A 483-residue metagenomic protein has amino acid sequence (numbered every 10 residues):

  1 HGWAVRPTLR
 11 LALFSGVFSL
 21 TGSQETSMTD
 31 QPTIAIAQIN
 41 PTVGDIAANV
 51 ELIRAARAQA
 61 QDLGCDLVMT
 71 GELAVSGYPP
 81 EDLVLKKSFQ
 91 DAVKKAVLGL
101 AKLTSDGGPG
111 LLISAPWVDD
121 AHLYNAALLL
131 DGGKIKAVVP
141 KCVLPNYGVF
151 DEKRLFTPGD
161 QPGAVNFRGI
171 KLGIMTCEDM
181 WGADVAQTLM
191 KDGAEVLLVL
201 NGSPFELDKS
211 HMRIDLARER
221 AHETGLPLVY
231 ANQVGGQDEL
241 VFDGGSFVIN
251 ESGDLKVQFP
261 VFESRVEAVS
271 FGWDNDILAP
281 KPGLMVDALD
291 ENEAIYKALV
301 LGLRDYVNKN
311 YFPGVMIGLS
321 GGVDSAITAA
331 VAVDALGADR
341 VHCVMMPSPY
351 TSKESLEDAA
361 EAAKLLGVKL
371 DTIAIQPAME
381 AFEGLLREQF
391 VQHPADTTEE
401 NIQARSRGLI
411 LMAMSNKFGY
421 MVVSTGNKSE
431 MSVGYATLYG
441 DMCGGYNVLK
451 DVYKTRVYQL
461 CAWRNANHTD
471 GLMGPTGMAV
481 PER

Functional and structural regions predicted by a protein language model:
L20-G318, A329-A338, M345, L370: Enzyme catalytic cores with a strong preference for nitrogen-chemistry domains
I53, A298, G302-L370, A378-F382 (+4 more regions): Extended, hydrophobic alpha-helical segments in both membrane/secreted and soluble proteins
K141-P145, F150-P162, G169, K191 (+2 more regions): Active-site adenylate/phosphate-handling loop in enzymes that bind or generate adenylated species
V199-L200, I277-P282, G337-H342, A359 (+3 more regions): Short acidic (Asp/Glu) and glycine-rich catalytic loops that position anionic groups and cofactors
Y230, K256, V422-S424, Y458-Q459 (+1 more regions): Acidic/polar loop patches that form or flank catalytic/metal-binding clefts of enzymes that bind anionic ligands
E263-S270, R340-M345, K353-T398, A404 (+2 more regions): A conserved beta-strand->alpha-helix junction
